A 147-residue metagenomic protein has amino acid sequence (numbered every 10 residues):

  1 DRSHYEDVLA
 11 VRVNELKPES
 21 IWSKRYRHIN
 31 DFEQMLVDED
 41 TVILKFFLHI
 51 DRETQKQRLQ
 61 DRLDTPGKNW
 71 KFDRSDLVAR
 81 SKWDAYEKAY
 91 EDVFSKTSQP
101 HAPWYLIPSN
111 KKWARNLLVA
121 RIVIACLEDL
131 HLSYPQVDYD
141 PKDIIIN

Functional and structural regions predicted by a protein language model:
D1-A10: Beta-rich strand-turn-strand
S3-H4, F47, D51, N110: Anionic group-transfer/hydrolysis microenvironments
E6, E53-T54, W113-A114: Short, active-site-adjacent cap segments at secondary-structure transitions
L9-H28, L36-K88, V137-K142: A glycine- and Lys/Arg-enriched "phosphate-lid" helix/loop adjacent to the NTP-binding pocket of small-molecule kinases
M35-E39, K96-Q99: Arginine/glycine-rich "motif VI" loop of SF2 helicases in the C-terminal RecA-like domain
K88-N147: NTP-dependent small-molecule kinase module
